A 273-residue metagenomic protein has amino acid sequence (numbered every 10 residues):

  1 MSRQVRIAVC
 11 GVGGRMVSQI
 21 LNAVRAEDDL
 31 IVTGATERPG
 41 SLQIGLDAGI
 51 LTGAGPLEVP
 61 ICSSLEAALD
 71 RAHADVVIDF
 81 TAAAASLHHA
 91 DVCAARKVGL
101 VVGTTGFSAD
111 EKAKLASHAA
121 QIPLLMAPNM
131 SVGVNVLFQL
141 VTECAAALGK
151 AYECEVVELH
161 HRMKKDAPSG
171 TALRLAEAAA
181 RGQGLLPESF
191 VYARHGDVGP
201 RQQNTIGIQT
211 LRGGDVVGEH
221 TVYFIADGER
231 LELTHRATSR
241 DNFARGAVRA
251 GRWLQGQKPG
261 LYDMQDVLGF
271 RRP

Functional and structural regions predicted by a protein language model:
S2-I7: Extreme N-terminal starter segment of soluble prokaryotic enzymes
A8-C10, R15-A72, K150-P273: C-terminal substrate-binding/catalytic lobe of Rossmann-fold NAD(P)-dependent oxidoreductases
T33, C62, V101, P123-L125: Structural detector of well-ordered beta-strand residues that form the stable sheet scaffold of enzyme domains
R38, T105-F107, N129-S131, L159-R162: Short, ordered loop/turn segments at secondary-structure junctions
A74, H118-A127, A226-L233: Glycine/charged-rich beta-loop-alpha catalytic/anionic-binding loops adjacent to active sites
V77-I78: N-terminal Rossmann-like NAD(P) cofactor-binding module of classical short-chain dehydrogenase/reductase
T81: Conserved NAD(P)H cofactor-binding loop of Rossmann-fold oxidoreductase domains
A84-R96, G103-M126, N135, L140-C144: Rossmann-fold NAD(P)-binding glycine/threonine-rich loop
